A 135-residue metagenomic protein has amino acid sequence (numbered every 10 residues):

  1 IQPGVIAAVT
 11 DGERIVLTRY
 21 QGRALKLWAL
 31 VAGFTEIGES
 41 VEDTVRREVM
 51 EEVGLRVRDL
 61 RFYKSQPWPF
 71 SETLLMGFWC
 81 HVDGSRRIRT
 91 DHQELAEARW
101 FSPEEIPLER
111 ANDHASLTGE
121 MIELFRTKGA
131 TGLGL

Functional and structural regions predicted by a protein language model:
I1-L30, F34-T35, R56-V57, C80-G84: N-terminal strand-loop-strand
V5, L74-M76, A96: Change "...and in nucleic-acid phosphodiester-cleaving endonucleases..." to "...and in nucleic-acid processing enzymes
A24-W28, D91-L135: Nudix hydrolase/Nudix homology domain
L30-K64, F78: The catalytic Nudix box helix
R56, E72, R89-H92, N112: Non-catalytic, surface-exposed connector residues within folded enzymatic/regulatory domains
Q66-R89: Active-site-adjacent beta-strand/loop module that shapes the phosphate/pyrophosphate-binding cleft
